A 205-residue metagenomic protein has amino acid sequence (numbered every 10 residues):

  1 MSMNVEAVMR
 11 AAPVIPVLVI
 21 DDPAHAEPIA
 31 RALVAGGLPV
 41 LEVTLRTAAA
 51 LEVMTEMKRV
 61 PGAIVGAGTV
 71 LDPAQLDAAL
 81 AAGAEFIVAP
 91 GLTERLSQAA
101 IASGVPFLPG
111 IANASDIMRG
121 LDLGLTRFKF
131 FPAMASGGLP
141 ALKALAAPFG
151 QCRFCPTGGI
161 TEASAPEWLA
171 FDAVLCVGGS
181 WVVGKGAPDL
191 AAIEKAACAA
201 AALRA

Functional and structural regions predicted by a protein language model:
M1-E85, A102, Q151, E162-A163 (+2 more regions): Conserved N-terminal beta1-alpha1 strand-loop-helix module at the mouth
V19-D22, A67-P73, A89-T93, P109-A114 (+2 more regions): Glycine-rich beta-to-alpha transition loops that act as phosphate-gripper elements at the mouths of alpha/beta enzyme
A48-A50, P73-A74, R95-L96, S115-I117 (+3 more regions): Short secondary-structure capping/turn micro-motifs that flank functional sites
A63-A67, E85-G91, P106-G110, R127-P132 (+2 more regions): Short hydrophobic/aromatic-enriched beta-strand-loop microsegments
D72-A82, S115-L123, P140, I160-C176: Catalytic cores of alpha/beta
F86, P90-L96, K129-L139, A173-I193: Glycine-rich phosphate-binding active-site loops on the catalytic face of alpha/beta enzymes
T93-R127, F131-S136: Histidine/lysine/aspartate-rich catalytic loop segments that bind and position anionic ligands
L142-F149: A charged, well-structured terminal subsegment
